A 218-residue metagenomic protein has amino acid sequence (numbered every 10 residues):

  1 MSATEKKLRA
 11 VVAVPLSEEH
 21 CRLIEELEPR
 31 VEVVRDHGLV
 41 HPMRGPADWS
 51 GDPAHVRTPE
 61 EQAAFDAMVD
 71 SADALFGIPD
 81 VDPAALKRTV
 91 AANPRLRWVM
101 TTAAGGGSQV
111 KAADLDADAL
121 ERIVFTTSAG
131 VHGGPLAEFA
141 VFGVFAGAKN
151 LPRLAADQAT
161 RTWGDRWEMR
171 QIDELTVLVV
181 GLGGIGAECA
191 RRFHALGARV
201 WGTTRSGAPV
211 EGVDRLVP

Functional and structural regions predicted by a protein language model:
M1-F76: N-terminal glycine-/charge-rich "phosphate-binding" loop or analogous flexible N-terminal tail
K7, R122, D173-T176: Phosphate-coordination loops involved in phosphoryl transfer and adenosine-cofactor binding
P15-E19, G38-V40, A103-G106, G202-P209: Short, polar loop motifs at secondary-structure junctions
R22-E26, G45, V110-A117, S206-D214: Short loop/helix-cap segments at secondary-structure boundaries that form the rim of catalytic
L23, F139, G143, E188 (+1 more regions): Rossmann-fold NAD(P)-dependent oxidoreductase module
F65-M68, T89-A92, P209: Structural alpha-helical scaffold elements that stabilize or flank donor/cofactor-binding regions in carbohydrate
D73-A155, R166: Phosphate/diphosphate ligand-binding glycine-rich loop within oxidoreductases
R166-P218: Rossmann-like dinucleotide/phosphate-binding beta-alpha-beta segment
